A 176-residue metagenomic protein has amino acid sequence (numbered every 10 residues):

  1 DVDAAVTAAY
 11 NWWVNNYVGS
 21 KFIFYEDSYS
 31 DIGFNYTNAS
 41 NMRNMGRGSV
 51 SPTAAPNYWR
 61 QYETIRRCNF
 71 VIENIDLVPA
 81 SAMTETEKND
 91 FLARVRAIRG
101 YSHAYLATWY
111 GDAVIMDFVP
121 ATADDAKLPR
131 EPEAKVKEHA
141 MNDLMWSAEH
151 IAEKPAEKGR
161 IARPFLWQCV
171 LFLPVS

Functional and structural regions predicted by a protein language model:
D3, T7, N11-N15, T37-Y110 (+2 more regions): Conserved, well-structured interaction surfaces
V14-Y17, Y29-N35: Functional cleft and adjacent loop/helix regions within the main domain that mediate ligand binding or catalysis
V18-F24: Beta-strand acidic-aromatic groove motif in beta-rich domains, primarily in extracellular
E26-D31, F91: Acidic helix-start/capping segments at beta-turn-to-alpha-helix junctions
R96, H103, F165-F172: TPR repeat positional signature
V119-T122: Short edge-strand/loop segments of extracellular domains
